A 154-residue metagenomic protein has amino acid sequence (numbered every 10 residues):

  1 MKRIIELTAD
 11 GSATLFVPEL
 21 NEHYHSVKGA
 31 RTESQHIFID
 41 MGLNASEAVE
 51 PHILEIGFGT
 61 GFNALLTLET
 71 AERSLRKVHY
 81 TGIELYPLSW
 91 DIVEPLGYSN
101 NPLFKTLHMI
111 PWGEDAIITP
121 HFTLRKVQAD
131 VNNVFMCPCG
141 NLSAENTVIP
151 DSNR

Functional and structural regions predicted by a protein language model:
M1-H52, L68-Y98, F122: Rossmann-like AdoMet
E50-H52, S143-N146: Structural motif
G57-G59, E84: Conserved S-adenosyl-L-methionine
G61-L65: Glycine-rich SAM-binding Motif I of class I
L88, V134, R154: Active-site loop signature of alpha/beta-hydrolase-fold enzymes
I92-C139: S-adenosyl-L-methionine
F135-A144, S152: A short acidic, Gly/Pro-enriched loop at the edge of an enzyme's catalytic core that lines a small-molecule cofactor
